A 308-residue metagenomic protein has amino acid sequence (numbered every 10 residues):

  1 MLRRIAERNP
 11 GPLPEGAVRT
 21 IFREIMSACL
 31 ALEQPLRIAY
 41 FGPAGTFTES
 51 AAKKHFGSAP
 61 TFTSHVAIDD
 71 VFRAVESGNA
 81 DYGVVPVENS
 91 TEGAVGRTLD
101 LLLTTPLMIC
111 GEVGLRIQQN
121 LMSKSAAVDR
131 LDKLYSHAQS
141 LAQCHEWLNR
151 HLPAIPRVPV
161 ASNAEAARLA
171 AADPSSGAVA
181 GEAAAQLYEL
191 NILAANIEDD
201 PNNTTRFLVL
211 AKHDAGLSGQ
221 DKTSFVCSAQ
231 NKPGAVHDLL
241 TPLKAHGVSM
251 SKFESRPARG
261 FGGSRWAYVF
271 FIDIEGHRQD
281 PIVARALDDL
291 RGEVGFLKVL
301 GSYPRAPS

Functional and structural regions predicted by a protein language model:
M1-S308: Domain-level signature for soluble enzymes in the chorismate/prephenate branch of the shikimate pathway
